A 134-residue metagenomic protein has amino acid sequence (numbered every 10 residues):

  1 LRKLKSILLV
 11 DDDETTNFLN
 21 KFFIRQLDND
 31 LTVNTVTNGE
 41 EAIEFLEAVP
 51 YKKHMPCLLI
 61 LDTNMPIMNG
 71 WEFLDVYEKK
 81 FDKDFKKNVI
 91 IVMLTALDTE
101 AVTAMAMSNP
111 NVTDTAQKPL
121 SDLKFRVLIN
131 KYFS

Functional and structural regions predicted by a protein language model:
K5-T16, N20-I24: Conserved acidic segment of CheY-like receiver
D12, V92-D98, P119: Conserved active-site segment of CheY-like receiver
T35-E44, A48, G70: Helix N-cap/capping motif at the beta->alpha junctions
E44, W71-F85: Short amphipathic alpha-helix used as the core "switch/output" element in two-component signaling
P50-I60, V89: Active-site beta3 strand of CheY-like receiver
M65: Receiver (REC) domain active-site loop signature in two-component systems and cognate sites in sensor histidine kinases
E72, K87-V89, L97-T115, V127: Alpha4 helix (beta4-alpha4-beta5 surface) of REC/receiver domains from two-component response regulators
L120-I129: C-terminal output helix
